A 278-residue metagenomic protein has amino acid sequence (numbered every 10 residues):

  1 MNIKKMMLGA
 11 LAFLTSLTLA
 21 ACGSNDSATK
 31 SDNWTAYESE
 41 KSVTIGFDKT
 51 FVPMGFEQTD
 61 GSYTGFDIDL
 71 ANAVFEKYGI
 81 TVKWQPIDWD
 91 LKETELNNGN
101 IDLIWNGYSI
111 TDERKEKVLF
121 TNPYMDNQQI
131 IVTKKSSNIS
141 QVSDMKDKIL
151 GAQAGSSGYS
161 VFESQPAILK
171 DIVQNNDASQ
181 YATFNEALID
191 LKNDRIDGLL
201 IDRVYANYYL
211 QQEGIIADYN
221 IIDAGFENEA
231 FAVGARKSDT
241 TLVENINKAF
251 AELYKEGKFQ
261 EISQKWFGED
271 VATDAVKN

Functional and structural regions predicted by a protein language model:
T18-A21: C-terminal motif of bacterial Sec signal peptides marking the signal peptidase cleavage site
G23, I68-K77, S143, D147-I149 (+2 more regions): Extended ligand-binding regions for polar small-molecule ligands
A28-G107, E256: Extracytoplasmic small-molecule ligand-binding "clamshell" domains of the periplasmic binding protein/Venus flytrap
K49, D126-T133, Q211-K248, F267-N278: Periplasmic-binding protein-like
E57, A71-G79, G158-Q180, L210-I215: Ligand-binding cleft/hinge of the Venus flytrap
N72, T81-D144: Acidic, polar ligand-binding/catalytic clefts
K83-T94, D177-D190, E229: Short helix-initiation/N-cap motifs at beta->coil->alpha
L91, Y108-E116, V161-S164, I189-N193 (+1 more regions): A ligand-binding cleft/hinge motif common to bilobed small-molecule-binding domains
